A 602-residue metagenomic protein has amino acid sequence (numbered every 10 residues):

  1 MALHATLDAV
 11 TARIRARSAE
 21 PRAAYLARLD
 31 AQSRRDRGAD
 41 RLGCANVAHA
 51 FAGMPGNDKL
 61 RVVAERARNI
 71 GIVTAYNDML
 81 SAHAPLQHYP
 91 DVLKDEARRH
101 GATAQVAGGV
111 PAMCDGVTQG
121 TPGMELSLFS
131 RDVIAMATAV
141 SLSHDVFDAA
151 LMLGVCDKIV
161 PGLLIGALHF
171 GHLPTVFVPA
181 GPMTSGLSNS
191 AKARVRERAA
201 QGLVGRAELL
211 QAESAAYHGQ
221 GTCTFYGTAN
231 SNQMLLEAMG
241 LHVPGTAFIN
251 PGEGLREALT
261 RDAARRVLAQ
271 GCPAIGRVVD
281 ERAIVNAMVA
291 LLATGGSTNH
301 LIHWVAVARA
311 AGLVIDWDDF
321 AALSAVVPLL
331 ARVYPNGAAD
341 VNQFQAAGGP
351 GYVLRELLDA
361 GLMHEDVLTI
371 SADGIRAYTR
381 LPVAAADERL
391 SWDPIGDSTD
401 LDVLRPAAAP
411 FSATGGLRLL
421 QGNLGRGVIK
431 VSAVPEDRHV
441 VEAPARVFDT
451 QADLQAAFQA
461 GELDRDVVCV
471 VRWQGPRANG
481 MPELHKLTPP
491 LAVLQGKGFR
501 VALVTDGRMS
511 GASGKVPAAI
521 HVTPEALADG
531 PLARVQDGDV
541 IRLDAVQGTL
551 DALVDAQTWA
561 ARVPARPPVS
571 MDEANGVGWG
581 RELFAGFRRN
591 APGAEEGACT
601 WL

Functional and structural regions predicted by a protein language model:
M1-R68, T74-D78, A82, D91-V110 (+5 more regions): Catalytic or ion-coupling anion/metal-binding cores of large enzyme and transporter domains
H88: Acidic/charged coordination and interface sites in well-structured regions
A107-D145: N-terminal small/polar loop signature for handling phosphorylated ligands or for N-terminal nucleophile
R131-T138, D145-A150, Q455-A456, E462-D466: Contiguous domain-boundary segments centered on the initiation and propagation of an alpha-helix
S141-L163, P174-V178: A short, small-residue-rich loop immediately preceding and capping a beta-strand
